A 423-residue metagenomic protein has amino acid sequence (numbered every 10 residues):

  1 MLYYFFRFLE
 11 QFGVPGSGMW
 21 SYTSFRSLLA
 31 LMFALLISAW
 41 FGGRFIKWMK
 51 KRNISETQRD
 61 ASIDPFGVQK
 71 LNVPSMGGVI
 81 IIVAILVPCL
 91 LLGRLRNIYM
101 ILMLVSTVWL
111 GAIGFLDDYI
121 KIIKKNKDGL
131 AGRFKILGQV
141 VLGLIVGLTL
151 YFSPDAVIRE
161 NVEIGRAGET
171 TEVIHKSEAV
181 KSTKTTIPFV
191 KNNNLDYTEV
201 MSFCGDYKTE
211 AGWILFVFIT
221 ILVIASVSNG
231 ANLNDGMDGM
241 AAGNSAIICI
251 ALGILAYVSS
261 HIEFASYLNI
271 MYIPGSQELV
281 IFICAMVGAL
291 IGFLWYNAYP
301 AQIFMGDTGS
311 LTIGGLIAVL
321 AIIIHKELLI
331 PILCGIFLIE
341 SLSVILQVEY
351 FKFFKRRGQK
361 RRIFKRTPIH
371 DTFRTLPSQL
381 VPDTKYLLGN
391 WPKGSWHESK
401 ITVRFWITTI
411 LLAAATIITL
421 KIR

Functional and structural regions predicted by a protein language model:
L2-R44, V83-A112, I145-T185, F216-R423: Alpha-helical transmembrane segments
G43-A61: Membrane-interface helix-loop junction between the first two transmembrane segments
R59-V73, K127-G138: Juxtamembrane helix-capping/reentrant segments at transmembrane boundaries
A61-K70, L102, K125, M201-T209 (+2 more regions): Short juxtamembrane and helix-loop transition motifs at transmembrane-helix boundaries in membrane proteins
R96-L104, I123-G138: Membrane-interfacial loop-to-helix junctions in multi-pass inner-membrane proteins
K191-L222, S228, T402-F405: Individual transmembrane alpha-helix segments
